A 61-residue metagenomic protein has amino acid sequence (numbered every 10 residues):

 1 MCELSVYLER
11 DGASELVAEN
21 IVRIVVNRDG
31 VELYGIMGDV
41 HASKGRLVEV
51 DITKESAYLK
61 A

Functional and structural regions predicted by a protein language model:
C2-A61: Compact, glycine-rich, soluble single-domain proteins
